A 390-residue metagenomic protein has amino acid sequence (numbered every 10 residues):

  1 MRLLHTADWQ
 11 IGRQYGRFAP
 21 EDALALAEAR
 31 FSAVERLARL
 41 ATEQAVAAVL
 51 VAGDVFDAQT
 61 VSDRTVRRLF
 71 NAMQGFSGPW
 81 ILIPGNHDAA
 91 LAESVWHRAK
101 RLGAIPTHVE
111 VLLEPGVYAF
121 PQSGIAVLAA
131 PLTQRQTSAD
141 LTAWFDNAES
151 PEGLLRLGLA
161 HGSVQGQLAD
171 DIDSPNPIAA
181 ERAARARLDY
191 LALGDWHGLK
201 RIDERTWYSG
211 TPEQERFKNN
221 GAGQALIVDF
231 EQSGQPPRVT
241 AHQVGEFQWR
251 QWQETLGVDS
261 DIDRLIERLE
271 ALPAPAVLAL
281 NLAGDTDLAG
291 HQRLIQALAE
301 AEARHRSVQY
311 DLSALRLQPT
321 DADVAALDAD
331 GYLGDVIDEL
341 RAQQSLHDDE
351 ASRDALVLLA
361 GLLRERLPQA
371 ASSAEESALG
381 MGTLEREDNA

Functional and structural regions predicted by a protein language model:
M1-R68, S150, R353-L356, G361 (+2 more regions): N-terminal active-site segment of His-dependent metallophosphoesterases
E21-E28, A126-P131, Q243-D259: Acidic/glycine-enriched edge-of-secondary-structure segments
E35-A45, D146-N147, D259-L272: A short, well-ordered alpha-helical element
A45-V46, L154, R187, A274-A276 (+1 more regions): Short loop/turn motifs at secondary-structure junctions
A48, A58-W207, T211-R216: His/Asp/Glu-rich metal-coordinating catalytic cores of metallo-dependent phosphodiesterases/hydrolases acting on
Q232-A390: Accessory, non-catalytic peripheral segments of nucleic-acid enzymes
